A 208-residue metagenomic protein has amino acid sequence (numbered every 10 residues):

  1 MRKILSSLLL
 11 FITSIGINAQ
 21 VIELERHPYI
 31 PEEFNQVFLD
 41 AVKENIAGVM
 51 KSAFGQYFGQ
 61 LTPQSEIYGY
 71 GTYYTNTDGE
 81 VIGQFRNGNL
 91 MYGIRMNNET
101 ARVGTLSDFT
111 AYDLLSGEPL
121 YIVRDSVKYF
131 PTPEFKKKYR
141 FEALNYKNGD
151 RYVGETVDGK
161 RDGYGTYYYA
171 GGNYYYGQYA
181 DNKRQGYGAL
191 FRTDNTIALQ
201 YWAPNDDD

Functional and structural regions predicted by a protein language model:
R2-L10: Sec-dependent signal peptide recognition, specifically the positively charged N-region followed immediately by
L10-N18: Hydrophobic h-region of N-terminal signal peptides that target proteins for export in Gram-negative bacteria
A19-D208: Glycine/tyrosine- and acidic-biased, solvent-exposed loop/turn segments at the edges of beta-strands
